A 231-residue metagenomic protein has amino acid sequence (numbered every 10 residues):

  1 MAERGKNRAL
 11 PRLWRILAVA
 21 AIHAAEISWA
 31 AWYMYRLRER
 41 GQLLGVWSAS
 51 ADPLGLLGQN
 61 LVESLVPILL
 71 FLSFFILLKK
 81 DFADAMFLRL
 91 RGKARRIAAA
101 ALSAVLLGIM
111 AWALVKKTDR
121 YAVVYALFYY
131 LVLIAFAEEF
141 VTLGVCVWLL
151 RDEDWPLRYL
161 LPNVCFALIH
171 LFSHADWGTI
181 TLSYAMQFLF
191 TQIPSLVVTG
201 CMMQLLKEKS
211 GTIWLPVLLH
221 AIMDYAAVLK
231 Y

Functional and structural regions predicted by a protein language model:
M1-F82, Y225-Y231: N-terminal, membrane-interfacial amphipathic/helix-forming hydrophobic leader that caps and precedes the first
A9-I16, S50-P53, L57, R96 (+5 more regions): Membrane-water interface of alpha-helical transmembrane segments
R12, I16-S28, N60-L72, A100-V105 (+7 more regions): Alpha-helical transmembrane spans of integral membrane proteins, capturing the lipid-embedded, hydrophobic core of TM
E39-A51, D84-F87, K116-A122, A175-Y184: Membrane-interface helix termini and inter-helical loops of multi-pass transporters
L54-Q59, P67, R95, Y125-Y130 (+1 more regions): Short alpha-helical transmembrane interface motifs in multi-pass membrane proteins
I76-Y121: "…centered on the first transmembrane helix and the immediately adjacent amphipathic helix/loop
L106-A113, D119-Y231: Transmembrane helix-loop-helix hairpins at the membrane interface of multi-pass integral membrane proteins
